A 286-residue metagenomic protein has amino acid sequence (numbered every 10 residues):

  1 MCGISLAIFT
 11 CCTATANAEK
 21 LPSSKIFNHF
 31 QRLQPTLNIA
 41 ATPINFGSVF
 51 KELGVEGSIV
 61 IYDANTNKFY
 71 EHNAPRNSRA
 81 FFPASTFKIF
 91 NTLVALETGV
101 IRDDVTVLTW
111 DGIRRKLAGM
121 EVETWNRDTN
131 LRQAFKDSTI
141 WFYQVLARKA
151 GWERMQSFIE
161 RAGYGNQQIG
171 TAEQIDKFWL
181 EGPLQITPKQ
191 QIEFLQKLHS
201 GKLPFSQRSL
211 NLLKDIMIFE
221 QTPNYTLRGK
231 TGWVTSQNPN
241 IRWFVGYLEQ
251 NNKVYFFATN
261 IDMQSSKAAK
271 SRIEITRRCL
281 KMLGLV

Functional and structural regions predicted by a protein language model:
C2-C11: Bacterial N-terminal signal peptides
A16-V49, L53, A80, R148-R154 (+1 more regions): Structured C-terminal helix/loop/strand segments within mature extracytoplasmic catalytic/sensor domains
E52-D63: Short N-terminal helix-loop-first-beta-strand/juxtamembrane motif that initiates sensory/input modules
A64-S78: Short, conserved catalytic-motif segment at the N-terminal edge
F81-V107, A134, F257: Active-site SXXK
E97-R114, F205-L210: Short, well-structured active-site flanking segments
G119, E123-R127, V145-L195: Mid-domain, small-residue-enriched loop/turn segments at the edges of structured enzyme/sensor domains
N130-S138: Short helix- or helix-capping micro-motifs that position conserved polar/aromatic residues at function-defining sites
